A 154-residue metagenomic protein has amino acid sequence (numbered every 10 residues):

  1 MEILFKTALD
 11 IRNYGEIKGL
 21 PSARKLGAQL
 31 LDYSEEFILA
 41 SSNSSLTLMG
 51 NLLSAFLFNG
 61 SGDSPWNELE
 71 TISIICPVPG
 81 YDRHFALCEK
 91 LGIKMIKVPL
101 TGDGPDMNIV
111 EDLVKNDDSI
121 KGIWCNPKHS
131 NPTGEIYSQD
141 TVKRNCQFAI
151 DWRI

Functional and structural regions predicted by a protein language model:
I3, T7-R153: Conserved core of the PLP fold type I
